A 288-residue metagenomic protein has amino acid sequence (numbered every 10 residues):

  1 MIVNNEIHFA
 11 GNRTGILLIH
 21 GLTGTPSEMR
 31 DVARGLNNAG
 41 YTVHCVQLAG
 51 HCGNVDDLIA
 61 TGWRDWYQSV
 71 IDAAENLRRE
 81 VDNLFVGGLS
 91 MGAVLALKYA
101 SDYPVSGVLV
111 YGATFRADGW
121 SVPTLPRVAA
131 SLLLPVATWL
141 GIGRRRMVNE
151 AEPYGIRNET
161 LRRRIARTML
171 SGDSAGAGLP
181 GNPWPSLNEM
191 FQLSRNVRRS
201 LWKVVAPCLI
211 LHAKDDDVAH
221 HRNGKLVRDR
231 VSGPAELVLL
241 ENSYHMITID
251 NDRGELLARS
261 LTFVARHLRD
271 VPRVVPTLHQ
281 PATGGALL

Functional and structural regions predicted by a protein language model:
T23-A33: The serine-hydrolase catalytic nucleophile loop
V32, A206, H220-D229: Short alpha-helix in the alpha/beta-hydrolase fold that links the catalytic acid
A33-V55: Conserved alpha/beta-hydrolase
M91, L95-K98, Y103-L179: Alpha/beta-hydrolase-fold enzymes
N182-S200, A206: Active-site nucleophile elbow and catalytic-triad environment of alpha/beta-hydrolase enzymes
K203-V204, I210-H212, D216: Short beta-strand/loop motif that positions the catalytic acidic residue of the alpha/beta-hydrolase fold
K214-A219, M246: Acidic catalytic loop of the alpha/beta-hydrolase fold
P234-L288: Catalytic active-site module of serine/aspartate enzymes centered on a nucleophile-bearing elbow/loop
